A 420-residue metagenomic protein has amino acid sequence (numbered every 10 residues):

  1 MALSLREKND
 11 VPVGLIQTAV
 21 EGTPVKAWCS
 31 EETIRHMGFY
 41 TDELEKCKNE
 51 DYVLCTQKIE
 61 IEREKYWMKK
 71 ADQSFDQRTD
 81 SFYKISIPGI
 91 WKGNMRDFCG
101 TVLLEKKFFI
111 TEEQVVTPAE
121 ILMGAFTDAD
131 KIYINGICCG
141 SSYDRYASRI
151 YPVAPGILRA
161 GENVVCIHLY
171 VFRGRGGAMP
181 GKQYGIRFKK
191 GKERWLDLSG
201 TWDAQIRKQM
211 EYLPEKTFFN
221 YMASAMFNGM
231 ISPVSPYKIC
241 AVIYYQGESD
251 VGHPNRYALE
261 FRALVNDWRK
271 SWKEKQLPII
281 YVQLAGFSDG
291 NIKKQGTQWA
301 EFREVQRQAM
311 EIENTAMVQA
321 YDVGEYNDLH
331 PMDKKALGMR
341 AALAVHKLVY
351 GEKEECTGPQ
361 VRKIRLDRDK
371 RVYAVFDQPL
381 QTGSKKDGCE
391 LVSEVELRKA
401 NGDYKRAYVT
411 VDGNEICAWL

Functional and structural regions predicted by a protein language model:
N9-G14, E162, Y237-A241, K273-I280 (+1 more regions): Loop/turn elements at helix/coil->beta-strand transitions in domains of secreted/extracellular proteins
Q17-N94, E162-I239: An acidic-aromatic loop/edge-strand motif
F82, F108-G136, V165-I167: Aromatic-lined ligand-binding clefts that engage carbohydrates, nucleic acids, or primary amines
G93, T127, K131-Y151, E396-C417: Solvent-exposed beta-strand/loop surfaces of large extracellular or lumenal domains
R96-C99, E120, A336, L343 (+2 more regions): Surface beta-strand/loop "capping" patches
D97-T111, S148-P152, N228: Short beta-strands within extracellular/lumenal beta-sheet-rich domains
V116-I121, D130-I137, V372-F376, L380-Y404: Beta-strand-rich binding/interaction modules
A125, I132-G185: Beta-strand-rich ligand-recognition modules
